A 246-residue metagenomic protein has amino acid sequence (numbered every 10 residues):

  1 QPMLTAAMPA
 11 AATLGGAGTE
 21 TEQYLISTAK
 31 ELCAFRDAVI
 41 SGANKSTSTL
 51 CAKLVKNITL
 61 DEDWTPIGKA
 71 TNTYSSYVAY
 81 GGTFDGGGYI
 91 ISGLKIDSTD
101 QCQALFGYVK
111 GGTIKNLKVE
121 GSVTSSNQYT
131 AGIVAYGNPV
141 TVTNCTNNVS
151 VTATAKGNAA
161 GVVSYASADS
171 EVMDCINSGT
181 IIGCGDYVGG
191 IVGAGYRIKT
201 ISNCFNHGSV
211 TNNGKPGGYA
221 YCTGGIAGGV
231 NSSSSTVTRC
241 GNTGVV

Functional and structural regions predicted by a protein language model:
P2-V246: Surface-exposed repetitive/solenoidal architectures
